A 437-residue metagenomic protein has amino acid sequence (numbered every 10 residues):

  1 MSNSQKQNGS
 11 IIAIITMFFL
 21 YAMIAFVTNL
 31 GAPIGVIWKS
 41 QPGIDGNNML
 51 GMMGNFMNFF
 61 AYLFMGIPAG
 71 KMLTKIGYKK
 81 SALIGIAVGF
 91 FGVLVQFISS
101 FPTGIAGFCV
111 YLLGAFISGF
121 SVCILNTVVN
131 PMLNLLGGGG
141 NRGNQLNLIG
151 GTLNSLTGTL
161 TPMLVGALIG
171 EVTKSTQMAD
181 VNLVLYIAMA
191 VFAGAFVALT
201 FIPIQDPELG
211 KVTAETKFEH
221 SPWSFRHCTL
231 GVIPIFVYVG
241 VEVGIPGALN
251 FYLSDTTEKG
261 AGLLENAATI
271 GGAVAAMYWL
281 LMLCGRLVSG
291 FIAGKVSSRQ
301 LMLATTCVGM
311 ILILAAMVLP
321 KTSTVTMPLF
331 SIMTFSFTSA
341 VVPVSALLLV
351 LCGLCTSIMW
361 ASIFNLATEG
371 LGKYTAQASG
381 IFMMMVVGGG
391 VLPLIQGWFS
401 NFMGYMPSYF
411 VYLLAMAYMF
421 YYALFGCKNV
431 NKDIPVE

Functional and structural regions predicted by a protein language model:
I12-I44, V129-N130, I245-L253: Extracytoplasmic
G31-P33, T161, W223-L280: Extracytoplasmic gate region of multi-pass secondary transporters
M52-L73, A276-V288, G388-V391: Central cavity-lining transmembrane alpha-helices of secondary-active solute carriers, predominantly the Major
F64-C109: Conserved MFS/SLC helix-loop-helix module at the cytosolic interface between two early adjacent transmembrane helices
A87-I105, V308-T338: C-terminal ends and interior cores of transmembrane alpha-helices in multi-pass membrane transporters/permeases
A106-L125, P328-M359: Hydrophobic core of transmembrane alpha-helices in multi-pass small-molecule transporters, especially MFS/SLC-type
I124-G138, T356-G372: Intracellular juxtamembrane helix-capping segments at the cytosolic ends of symmetry-related transmembrane helices
G143-P203: Helix-loop-helix hairpin linking two adjacent transmembrane segments in secondary transporters
